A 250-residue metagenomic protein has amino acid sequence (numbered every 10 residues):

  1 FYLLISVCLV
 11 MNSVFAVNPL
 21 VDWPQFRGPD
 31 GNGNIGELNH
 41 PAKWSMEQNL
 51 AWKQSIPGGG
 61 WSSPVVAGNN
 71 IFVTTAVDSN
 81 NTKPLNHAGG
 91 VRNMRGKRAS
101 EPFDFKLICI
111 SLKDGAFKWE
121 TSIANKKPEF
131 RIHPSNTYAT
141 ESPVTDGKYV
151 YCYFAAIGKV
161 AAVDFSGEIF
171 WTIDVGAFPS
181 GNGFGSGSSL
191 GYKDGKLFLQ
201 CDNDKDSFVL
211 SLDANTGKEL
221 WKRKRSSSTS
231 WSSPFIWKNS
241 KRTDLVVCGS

Functional and structural regions predicted by a protein language model:
Y2-S13: Bacterial N-terminal signal peptides
F15-S250: Noncatalytic, solvent-exposed loop/strand surfaces of beta-propeller-type extracellular/periplasmic domains
